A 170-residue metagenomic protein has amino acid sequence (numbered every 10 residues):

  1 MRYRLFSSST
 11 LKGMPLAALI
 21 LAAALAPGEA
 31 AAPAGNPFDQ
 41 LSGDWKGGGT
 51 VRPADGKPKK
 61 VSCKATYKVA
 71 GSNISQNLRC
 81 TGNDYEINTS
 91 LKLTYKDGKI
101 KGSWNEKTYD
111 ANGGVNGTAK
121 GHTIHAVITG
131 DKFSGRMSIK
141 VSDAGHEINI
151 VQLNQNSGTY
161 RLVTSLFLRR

Functional and structural regions predicted by a protein language model:
M1-R2, V51, V151-Q152: Short regulatory "switch" loops immediately downstream of catalytic or recognition motifs within protein catalytic
R2-A17: Bacterial N-terminal signal peptides that target proteins for export
F6-S9, A23, K64: Compositionally biased, intrinsically disordered low-complexity segments
A22-A30: C-terminal segment of classical bacterial N-terminal signal peptides
A31-K140, Q155-R170: Central antiparallel beta-sheet cores of small beta-barrel/beta-sandwich binding domains
D143-N156: Low-complexity, intrinsically disordered Gly/Pro/Thr-rich segments
